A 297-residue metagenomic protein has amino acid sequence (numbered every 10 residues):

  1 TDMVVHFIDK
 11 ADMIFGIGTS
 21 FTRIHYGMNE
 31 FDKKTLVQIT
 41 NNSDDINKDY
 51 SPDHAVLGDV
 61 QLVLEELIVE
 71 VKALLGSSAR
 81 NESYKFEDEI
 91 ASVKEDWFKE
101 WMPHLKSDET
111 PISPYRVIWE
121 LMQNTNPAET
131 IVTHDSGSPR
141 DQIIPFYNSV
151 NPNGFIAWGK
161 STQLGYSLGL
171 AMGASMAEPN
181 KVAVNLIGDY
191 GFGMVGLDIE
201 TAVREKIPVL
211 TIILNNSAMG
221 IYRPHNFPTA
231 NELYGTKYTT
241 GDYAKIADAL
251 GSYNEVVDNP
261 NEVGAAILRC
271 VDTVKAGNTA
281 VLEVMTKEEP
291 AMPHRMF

Functional and structural regions predicted by a protein language model:
T1, I46-A55, N153-A157, M194 (+2 more regions): Short beta-alpha connecting loops at secondary-structure transitions that line or flank enzyme active sites
T1-E89, C270: Glycine-rich, acidic loop regions that bind phosphate or pyrophosphate groups
T1-V37, S149-N180, G193-L197, D258-A266 (+1 more regions): Glycine-rich, anion-gripping cofactor-binding loops and their flanking helix/strand elements in enzyme active sites
I8, T19-Q38, A177-T239: Conserved thiamine diphosphate
K10, A55, V63, V69-A73 (+1 more regions): Conserved thiamine diphosphate
A91-A174: Active-site diphosphate/adenylate-binding microenvironment
P260-F297: Glycine/aspartate-rich loop-and-adjacent alpha/beta segment that forms the canonical ThDP
